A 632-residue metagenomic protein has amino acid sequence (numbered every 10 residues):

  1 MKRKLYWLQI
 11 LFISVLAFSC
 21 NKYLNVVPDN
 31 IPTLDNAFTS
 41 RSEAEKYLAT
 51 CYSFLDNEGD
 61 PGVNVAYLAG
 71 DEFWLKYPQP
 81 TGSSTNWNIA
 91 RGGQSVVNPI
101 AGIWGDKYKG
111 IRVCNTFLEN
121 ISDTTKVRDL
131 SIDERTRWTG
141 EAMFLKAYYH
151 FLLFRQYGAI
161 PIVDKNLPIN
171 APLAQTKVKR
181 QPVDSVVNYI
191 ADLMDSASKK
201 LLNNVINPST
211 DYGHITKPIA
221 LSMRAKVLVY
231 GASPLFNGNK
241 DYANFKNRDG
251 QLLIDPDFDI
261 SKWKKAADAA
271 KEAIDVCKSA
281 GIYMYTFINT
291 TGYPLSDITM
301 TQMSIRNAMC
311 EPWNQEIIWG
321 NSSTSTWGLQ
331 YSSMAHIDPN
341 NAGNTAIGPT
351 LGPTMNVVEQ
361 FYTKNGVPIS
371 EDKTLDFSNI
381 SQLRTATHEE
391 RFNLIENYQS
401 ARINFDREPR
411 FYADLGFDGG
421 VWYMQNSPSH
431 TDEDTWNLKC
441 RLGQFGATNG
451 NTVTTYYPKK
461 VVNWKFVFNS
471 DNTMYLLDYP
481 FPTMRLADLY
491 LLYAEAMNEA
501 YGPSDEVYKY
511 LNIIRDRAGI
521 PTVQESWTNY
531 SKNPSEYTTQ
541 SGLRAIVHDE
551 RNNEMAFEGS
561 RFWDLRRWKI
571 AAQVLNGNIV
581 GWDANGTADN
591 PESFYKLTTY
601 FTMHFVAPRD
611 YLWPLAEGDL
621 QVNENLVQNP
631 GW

Functional and structural regions predicted by a protein language model:
M1-D29: Bacterial Sec-dependent N-terminal signal peptides
S19-C20, K107-G110, Y189-A191, A267 (+9 more regions): Long, intrinsically disordered, low-complexity segments
C20-G70, T116, D123, D133-T139 (+5 more regions): Acidic, glycine-rich segments characteristic of secretory precursors and extracytoplasmic regions
E45-P61, Q79-Y157, L173-K217, S381 (+6 more regions): Conserved, well-structured interaction surfaces
K146-A147, R224-L228, P480-P521: Extended amphipathic alpha-helical segments enriched in small hydrophobics
F154-R155, A159-P161, V227-N239, E499-G502: Short coil/turn linking the two alpha-helices of tandem helical-hairpin repeats
I160-R180, L235-K265: Short coil/linker segments at helix-helix boundaries
H336, M355-N356, Y362-E371, L375-R485: Flexible, polar/acidic helix-loop-strand segments at domain edges
